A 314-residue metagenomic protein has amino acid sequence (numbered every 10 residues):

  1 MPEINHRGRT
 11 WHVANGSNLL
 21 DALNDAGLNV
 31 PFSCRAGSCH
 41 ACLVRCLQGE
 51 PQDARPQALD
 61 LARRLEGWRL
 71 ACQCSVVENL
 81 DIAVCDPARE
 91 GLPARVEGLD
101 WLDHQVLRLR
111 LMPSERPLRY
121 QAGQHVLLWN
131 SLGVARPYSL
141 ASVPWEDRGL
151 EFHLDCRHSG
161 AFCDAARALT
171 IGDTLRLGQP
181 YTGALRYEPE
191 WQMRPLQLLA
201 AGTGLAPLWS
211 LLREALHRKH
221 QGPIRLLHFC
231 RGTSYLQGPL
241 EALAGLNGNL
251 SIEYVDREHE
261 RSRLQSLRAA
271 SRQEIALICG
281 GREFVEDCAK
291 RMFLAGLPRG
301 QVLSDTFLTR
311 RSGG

Functional and structural regions predicted by a protein language model:
P2, W11, L19-P31, A41-A88: Iron-sulfur (Fe-S) cluster-binding segments and ferredoxin-like electron-carrier domains, especially [2Fe-2S]
I4, I82-C85, V126-S131, D173-G178: Short conserved beta-strand and strand-loop elements enriched in small hydrophobics with frequent Asp/Gly
R9, V30, R35, S114-R116 (+1 more regions): Short, conserved secondary-structure segments in the cores of folded domains
S75-C85, P144-L150, E190-Q192: Ligand-binding loop in jelly-roll beta-barrel domains
V76, D86-A88, L132-V134, H158 (+1 more regions): Short, charged beta-turn/beta-strand-edge "cap" motif at the junction between a beta-strand and an adjacent loop
G91-T174, C230-G232: Ferredoxin-reductase
R148, D155-G314: FNR/FR-type flavoprotein reductase catalytic core
